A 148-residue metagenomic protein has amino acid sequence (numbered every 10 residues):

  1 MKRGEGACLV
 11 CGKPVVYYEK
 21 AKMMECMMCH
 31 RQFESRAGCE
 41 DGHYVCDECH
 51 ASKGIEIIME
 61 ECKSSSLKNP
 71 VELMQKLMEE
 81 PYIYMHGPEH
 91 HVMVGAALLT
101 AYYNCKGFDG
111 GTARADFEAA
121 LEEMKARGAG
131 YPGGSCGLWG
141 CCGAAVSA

Functional and structural regions predicted by a protein language model:
E5, M23, R36, H43: Residues immediately within or flanking Cys/His clusters that coordinate Zn2+ in small zinc-binding modules
C8-C11, C26-C29, C39, C46-C49: Short cysteine-rich clusters marking metal-coordination/redox-active sites
K13-Y17, E34, Y44, G54: Short functional micro-motifs and their immediate structural scaffolds
Y18, M23-E25: C-terminal binding/interaction regions
E61-K76, G111-A129: Acidic-glycine-rich active-site phosphate/pyrophosphate-binding loop
K63-L98: Polybasic, low-complexity association/targeting segments
H90, V94, G134-A148: Conserved phosphate/anionic-ligand binding catalytic regions in large, soluble enzymes, centered on
V94-G111: Alpha-helical support elements that line or immediately flank enzyme active sites and cofactor-binding pockets
